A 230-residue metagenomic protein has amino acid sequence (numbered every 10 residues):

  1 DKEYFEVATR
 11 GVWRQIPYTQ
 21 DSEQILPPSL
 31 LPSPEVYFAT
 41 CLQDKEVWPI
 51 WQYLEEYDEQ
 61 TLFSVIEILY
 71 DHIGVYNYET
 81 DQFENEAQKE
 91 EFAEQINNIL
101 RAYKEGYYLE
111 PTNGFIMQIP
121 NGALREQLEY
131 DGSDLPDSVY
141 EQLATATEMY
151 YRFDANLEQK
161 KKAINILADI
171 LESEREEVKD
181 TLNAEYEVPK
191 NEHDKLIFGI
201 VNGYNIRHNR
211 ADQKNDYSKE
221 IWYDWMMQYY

Functional and structural regions predicted by a protein language model:
D1-I99: Charged interaction/catalytic cores of defense and host-pathogen modules
P34-Y53, S138-A155, Y204-K214: Short amphipathic alpha-helical segments and their helix-coil junctions
Y57-V65, K162-I166, I197, M226: Residue-level detector of well-ordered alpha-helical segments, enriched for hydrophobic/aromatic packing positions
D58, N156-Q159, A163, K219-W222: Helix-start/N-cap signature of alpha-helical segments
E67-Q142: Helix-loop junctions and short alpha-helical segments
E67-Y70, G74, Y151, L171-R175 (+2 more regions): Alpha-helical repeat scaffolds in large eukaryotic proteins
Y108-N191: Long, positively charged binding patches that form subdomain-scale interaction surfaces for polyanionic ligands
N165, E176-Y230: Alpha-helical oligomerization segments
